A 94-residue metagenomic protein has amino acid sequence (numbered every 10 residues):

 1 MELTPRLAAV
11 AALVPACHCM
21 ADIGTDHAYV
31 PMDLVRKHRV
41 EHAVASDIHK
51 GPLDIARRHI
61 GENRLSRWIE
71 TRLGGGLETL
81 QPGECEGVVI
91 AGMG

Functional and structural regions predicted by a protein language model:
M1-H18, M32-D33: S-adenosyl-L-methionine
C17-D26: Conserved class I S-adenosyl-L-methionine
H18, E41, E86-G87: Conserved acidic residues
H27-V40: Conserved SAM-binding loop of SAM-dependent methyltransferases across substrates and taxa, primarily the Class I
H42-D47: Conserved SAM-binding motif I beta-strand of class I
H49-G51: Conserved SAM/SAH-binding beta-strand->alpha-helix loop
D54-G83: S-adenosyl-L-methionine
L77, C85-G94: A short SAM/SAH-binding and catalytic strip from SAM-dependent methyltransferases
